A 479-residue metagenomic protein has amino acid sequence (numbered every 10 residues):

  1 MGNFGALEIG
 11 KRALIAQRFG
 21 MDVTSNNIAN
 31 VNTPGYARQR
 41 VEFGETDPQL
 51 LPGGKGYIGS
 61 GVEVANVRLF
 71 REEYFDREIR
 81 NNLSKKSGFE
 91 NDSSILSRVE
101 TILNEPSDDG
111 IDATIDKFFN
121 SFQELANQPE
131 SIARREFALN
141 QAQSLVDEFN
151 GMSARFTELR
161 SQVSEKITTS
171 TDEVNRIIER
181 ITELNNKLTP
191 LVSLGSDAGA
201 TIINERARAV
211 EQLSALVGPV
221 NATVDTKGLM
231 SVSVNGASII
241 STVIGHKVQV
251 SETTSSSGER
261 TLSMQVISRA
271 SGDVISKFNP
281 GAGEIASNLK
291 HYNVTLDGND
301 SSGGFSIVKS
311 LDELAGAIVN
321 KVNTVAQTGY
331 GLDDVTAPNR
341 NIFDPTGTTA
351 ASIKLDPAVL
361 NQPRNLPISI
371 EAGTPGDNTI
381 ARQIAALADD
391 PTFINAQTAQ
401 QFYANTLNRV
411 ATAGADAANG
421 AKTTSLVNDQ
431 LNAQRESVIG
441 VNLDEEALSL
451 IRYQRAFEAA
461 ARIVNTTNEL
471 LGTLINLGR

Functional and structural regions predicted by a protein language model:
M1-R479: Structural signature of extracellular appendage/secretion-system components
